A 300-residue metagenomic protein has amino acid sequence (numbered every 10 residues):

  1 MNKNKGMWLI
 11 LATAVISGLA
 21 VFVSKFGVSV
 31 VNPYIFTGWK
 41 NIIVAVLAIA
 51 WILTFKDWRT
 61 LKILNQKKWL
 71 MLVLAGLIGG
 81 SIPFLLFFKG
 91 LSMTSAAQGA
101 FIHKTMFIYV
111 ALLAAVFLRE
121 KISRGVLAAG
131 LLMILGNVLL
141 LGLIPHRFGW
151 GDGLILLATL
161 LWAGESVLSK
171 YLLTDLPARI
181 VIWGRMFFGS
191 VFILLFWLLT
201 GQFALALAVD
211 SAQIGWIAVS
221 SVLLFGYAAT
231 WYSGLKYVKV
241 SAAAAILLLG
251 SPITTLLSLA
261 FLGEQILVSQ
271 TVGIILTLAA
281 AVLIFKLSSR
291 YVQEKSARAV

Functional and structural regions predicted by a protein language model:
M1-G38, I144-Y171, V191, I217 (+1 more regions): Glycine-/small-residue-enriched transmembrane alpha-helix faces in small-molecule transporters and effluxers
K5, A12-A14, T37-W39, Q98-T105 (+2 more regions): Helix-helix packing/entry segments at the starts of transmembrane helices
I16-V21, F55-A97, H103, L139 (+1 more regions): Specific transmembrane alpha-helical segments of multi-pass solute transporters/efflux pumps, especially DMT/EamA
F22-P33, W58-L61, L91-A96, V138-W150 (+2 more regions): Membrane-interface helix termini and inter-helical loops of multi-pass transporters
V30-S81, Y109-L113, L161-E165, I182-G201 (+4 more regions): Transmembrane alpha-helices of multi-pass small-molecule transport proteins
P33-V46, K89-M106, W150-L161, D210-L224: Structural signature of hydrophobic alpha-helical transmembrane segments
L47-I52, M106-A128, P252-V272: C-terminal transmembrane-helix exit sites in multi-pass transporters
A48, L113, I122-G142, F192-I193 (+3 more regions): Hydrophobic transmembrane alpha-helices of multi-pass small-molecule transport proteins
